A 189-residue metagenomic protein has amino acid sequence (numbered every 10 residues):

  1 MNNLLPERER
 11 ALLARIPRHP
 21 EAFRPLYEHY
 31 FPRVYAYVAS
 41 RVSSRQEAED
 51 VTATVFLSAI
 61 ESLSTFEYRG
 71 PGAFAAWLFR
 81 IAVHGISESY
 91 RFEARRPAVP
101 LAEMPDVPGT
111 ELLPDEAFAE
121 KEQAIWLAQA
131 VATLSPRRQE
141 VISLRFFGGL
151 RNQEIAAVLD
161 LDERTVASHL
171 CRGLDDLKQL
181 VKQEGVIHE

Functional and structural regions predicted by a protein language model:
M1-R33, Q129, E189: N-terminal module of bacterial RNA polymerase sigma factors
N2-L5, R15, W126, A157-D160 (+1 more regions): C-terminal edge and immediately downstream basic/flexible tail or linker adjoining helix-turn-helix-like DNA-binding
P17, S43, F56-P71, F92-A94: Sigma70-family region 2
P17-P25, Y35-T54, E163, V186-E189: Short, charged helix-capping/linker segments at alpha-helix termini
Y27-R45, S62, V131, D176 (+1 more regions): Amphipathic, Lys/Arg- and hydrophobic-enriched alpha-helical face
D50-L57, G72-H84: Structural recognition of an alpha-helix C-terminal capping motif at a helix-to-coil junction
T65, R69, F79-L101, E120 (+1 more regions): Arg/Lys-rich amphipathic alpha helix in sigma70-family domain 2
Q129-E140, L144, G148-T165: Helix-turn-helix DNA-binding module
